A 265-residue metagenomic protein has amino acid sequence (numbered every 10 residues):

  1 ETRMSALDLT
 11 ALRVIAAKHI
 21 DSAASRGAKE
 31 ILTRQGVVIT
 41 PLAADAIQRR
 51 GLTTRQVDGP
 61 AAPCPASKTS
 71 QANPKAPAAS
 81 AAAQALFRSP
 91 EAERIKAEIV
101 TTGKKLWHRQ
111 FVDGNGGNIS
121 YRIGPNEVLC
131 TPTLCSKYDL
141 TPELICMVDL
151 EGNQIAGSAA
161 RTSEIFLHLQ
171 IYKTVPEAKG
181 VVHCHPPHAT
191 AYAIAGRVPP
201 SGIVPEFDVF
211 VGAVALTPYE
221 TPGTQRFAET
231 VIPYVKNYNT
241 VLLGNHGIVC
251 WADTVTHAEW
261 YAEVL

Functional and structural regions predicted by a protein language model:
E1-A97, T101: Intrinsic disorder
P65-L265: Glycine-rich flexible loops
